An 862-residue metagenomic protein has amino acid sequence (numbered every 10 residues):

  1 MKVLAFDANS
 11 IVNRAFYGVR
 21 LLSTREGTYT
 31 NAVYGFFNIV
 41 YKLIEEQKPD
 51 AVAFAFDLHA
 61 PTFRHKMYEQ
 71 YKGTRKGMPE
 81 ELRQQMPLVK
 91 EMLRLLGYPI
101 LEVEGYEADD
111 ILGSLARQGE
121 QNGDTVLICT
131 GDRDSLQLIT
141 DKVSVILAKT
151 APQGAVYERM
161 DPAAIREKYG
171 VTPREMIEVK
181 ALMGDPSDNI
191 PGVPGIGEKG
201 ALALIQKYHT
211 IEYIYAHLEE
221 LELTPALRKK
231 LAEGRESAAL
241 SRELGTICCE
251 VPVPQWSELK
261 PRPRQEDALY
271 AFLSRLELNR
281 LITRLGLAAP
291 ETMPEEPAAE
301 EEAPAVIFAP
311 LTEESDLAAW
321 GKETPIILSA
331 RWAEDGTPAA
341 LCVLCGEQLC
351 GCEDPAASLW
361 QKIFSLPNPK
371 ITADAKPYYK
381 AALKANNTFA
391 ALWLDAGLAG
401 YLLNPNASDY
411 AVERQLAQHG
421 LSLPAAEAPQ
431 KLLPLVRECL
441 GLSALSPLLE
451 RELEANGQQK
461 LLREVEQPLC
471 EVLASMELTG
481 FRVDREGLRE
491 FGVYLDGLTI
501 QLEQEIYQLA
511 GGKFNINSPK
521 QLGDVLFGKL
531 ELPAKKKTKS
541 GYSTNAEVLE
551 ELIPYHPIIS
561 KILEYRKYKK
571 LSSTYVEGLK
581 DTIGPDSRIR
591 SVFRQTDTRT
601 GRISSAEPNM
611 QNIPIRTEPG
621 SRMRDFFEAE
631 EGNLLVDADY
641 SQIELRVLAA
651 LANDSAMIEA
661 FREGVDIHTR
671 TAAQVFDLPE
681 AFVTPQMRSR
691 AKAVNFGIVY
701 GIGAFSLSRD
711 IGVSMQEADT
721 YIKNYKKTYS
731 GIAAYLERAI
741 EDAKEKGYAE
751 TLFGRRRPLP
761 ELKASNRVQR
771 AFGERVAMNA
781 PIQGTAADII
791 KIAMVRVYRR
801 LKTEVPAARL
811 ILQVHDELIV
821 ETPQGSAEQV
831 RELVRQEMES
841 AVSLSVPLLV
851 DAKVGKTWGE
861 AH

Functional and structural regions predicted by a protein language model:
V3-L4, A8, R14-A51, E69-Q70 (+4 more regions): Conserved RNase H-like, two-metal-ion catalytic cores of nucleic-acid enzymes
L22-T24, G73-P252: Extended two-metal-dependent nuclease catalytic cores across DNA- and RNA-processing enzymes
P152-K180, A299-A303, G336-A455, L462-L473 (+2 more regions): Active-site-proximal helix-loop-helix substrate-binding element of RNase H-like nuclease domains
G234-E353, P369, K431, L435-E618 (+7 more regions): Conserved "right-hand" nucleotidyltransferase catalytic core of DNA-directed polymerases
L344-E347, G400-A426, V436, G441 (+1 more regions): Function-dense linear segments that define catalytic or interfacial modules in macromolecule-processing proteins
L453-V465, L469, I789, A793-V814 (+1 more regions): Active-site palm subdomain of RNA-directed nucleic acid polymerases
L478, R590-S591, Q595-T598, A673-P806 (+3 more regions): Conserved catalytic core of nucleic-acid polymerases
G497-Q504, Q508-S560, K727-R775, N779 (+2 more regions): C-terminal polymerase-core module
